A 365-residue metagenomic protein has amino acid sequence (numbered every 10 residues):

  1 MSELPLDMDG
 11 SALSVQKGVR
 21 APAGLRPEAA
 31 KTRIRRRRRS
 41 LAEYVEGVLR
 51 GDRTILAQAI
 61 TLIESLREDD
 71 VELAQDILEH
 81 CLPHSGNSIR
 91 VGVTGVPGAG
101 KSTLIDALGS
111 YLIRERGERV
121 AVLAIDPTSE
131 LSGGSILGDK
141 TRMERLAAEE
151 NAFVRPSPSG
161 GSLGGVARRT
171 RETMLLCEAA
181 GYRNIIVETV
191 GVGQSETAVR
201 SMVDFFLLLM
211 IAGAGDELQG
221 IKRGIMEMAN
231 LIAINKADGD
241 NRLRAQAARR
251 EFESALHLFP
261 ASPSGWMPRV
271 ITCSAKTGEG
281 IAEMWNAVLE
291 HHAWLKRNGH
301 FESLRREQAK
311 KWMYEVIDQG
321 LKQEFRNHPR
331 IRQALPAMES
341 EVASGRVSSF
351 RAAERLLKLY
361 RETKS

Functional and structural regions predicted by a protein language model:
M1-P83, R332, P336-A337, A353 (+1 more regions): Non-catalytic terminal/linker segments enriched in charged/polar, low-complexity residues
E3, R50, V93, P97 (+8 more regions): Expand to "…catalyze enediolate/carbanion chemistry for C-C bond making/breaking, isomerization, decarboxylation
S40-G51, L56-A99, T103-S195, M202-L209 (+1 more regions): Nucleotide-state-sensitive switch-loop elements of NTP-binding domains
L41-E46, T94, A99, S157 (+4 more regions): Short hinge/gating elements
L56-Q58, T272, E283-R361: Long, well-ordered amphipathic alpha-helical subdomains in the mid-to-C-terminal portions of large enzyme subunits
I136, T173, A198, M202 (+5 more regions): Alpha-helical scaffold elements adjacent to nucleotide-binding pockets in ATP/GTP-utilizing enzyme cores
A212-L243: Flexible active-site lid/hinge loop adjacent to a nucleotide/diphosphate and Mg2+-phosphate binding pocket
L231, A237-R297: Canonical P-loop GTPase G-domain recognition
